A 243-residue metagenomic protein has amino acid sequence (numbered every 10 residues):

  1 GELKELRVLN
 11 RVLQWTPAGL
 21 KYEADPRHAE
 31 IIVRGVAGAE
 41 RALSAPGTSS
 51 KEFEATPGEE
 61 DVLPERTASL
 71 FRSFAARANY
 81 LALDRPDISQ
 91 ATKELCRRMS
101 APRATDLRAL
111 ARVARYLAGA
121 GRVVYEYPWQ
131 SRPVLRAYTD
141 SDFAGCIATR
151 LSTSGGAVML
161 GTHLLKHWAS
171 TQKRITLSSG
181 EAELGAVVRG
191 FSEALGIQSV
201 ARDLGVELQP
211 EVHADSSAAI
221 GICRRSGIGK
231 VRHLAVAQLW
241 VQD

Functional and structural regions predicted by a protein language model:
G1-D243: Long, low-complexity, charge-biased intrinsically disordered regions
